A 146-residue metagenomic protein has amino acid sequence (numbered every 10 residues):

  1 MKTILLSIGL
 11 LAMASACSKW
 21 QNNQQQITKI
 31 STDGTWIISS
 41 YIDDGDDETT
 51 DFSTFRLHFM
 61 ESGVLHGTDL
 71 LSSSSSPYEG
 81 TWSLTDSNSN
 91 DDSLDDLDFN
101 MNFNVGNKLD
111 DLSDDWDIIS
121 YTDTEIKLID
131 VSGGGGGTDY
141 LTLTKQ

Functional and structural regions predicted by a protein language model:
M1-S7: Sec-dependent signal peptide recognition, specifically the positively charged N-region followed immediately by
M13-A16: C-terminal motif of bacterial Sec signal peptides marking the signal peptidase cleavage site
S18-Q146: Lipid interaction determinants
